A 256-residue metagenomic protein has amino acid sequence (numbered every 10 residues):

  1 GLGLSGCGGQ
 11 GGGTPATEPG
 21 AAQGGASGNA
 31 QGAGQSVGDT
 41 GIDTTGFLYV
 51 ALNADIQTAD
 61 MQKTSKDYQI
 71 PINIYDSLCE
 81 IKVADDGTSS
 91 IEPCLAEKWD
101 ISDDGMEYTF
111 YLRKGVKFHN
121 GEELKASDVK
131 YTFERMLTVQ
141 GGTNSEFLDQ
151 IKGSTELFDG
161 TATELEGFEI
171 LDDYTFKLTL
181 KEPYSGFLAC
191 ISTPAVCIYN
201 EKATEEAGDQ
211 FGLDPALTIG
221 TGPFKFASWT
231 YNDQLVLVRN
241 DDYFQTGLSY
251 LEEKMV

Functional and structural regions predicted by a protein language model:
G1-F47, G167: Short, low-complexity disordered leader/linker segments with a strong preference for bacterial N-terminal type II
D43-F47, N73, C94-A96, D103-G105 (+5 more regions): Extracytoplasmic
T44-A54, E107-F110, V129-T132, F176-K177 (+3 more regions): Short, well-ordered beta-strand elements
A51-D103, I219: N-terminal lobe/hinge region of extracytoplasmic solute-binding protein
N53-I56, V83-A84, D104-M106, R113-G115 (+7 more regions): Solvent-exposed coil/turn segments that connect beta secondary-structure elements in extracytoplasmic/periplasmic
V83-D86, L180-S249: Gly/Pro-rich hinge or "lid" segments in bacterial periplasmic/extracellular proteins
E97-N144, K177: Aromatic- and charge-enriched surface segment that lines or borders ligand/interaction sites
K130, E146-K202, S228-T230: Surface-exposed binding/hinge segments that line and control ligand-binding clefts or catalytic entry sites
